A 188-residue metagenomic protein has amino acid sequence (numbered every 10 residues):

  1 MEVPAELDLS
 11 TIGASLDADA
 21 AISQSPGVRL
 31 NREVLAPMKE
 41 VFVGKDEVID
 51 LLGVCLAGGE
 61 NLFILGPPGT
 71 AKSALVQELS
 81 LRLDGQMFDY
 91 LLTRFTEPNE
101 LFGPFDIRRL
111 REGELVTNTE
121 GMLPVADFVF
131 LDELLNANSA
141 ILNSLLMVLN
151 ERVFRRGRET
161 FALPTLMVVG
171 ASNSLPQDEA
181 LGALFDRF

Functional and structural regions predicted by a protein language model:
E2-K39: Conserved ASCE P-loop NTPase core motifs with emphasis on AAA+ ATPases
S25-P67: Pre-Walker A (pre-P-loop) alpha-helix and adjacent loop at the N terminus of AAA/AAA+ ATPase modules, a conserved
L30, V34, K45-V48, K72-L75 (+6 more regions): Helical mechanochemical/support elements of P-loop NTPase systems and associated helical scaffolds
G44, L52, I64, L101 (+4 more regions): Conserved RecA-like P-loop NTPase ATPase core
D50, A57-G59, L83, L123-V125 (+1 more regions): Short loop/turn elements that form and flank the Walker-type P-loop nucleotide-binding site in RecA-like NTPase cores
G53-R94: Walker A/P-loop
R94-D127: Short glycine-rich substrate-engagement loop in P-loop NTPases that contacts/grips substrate
R108-T117, F128-R187: Canonical AAA+ ATPase core
